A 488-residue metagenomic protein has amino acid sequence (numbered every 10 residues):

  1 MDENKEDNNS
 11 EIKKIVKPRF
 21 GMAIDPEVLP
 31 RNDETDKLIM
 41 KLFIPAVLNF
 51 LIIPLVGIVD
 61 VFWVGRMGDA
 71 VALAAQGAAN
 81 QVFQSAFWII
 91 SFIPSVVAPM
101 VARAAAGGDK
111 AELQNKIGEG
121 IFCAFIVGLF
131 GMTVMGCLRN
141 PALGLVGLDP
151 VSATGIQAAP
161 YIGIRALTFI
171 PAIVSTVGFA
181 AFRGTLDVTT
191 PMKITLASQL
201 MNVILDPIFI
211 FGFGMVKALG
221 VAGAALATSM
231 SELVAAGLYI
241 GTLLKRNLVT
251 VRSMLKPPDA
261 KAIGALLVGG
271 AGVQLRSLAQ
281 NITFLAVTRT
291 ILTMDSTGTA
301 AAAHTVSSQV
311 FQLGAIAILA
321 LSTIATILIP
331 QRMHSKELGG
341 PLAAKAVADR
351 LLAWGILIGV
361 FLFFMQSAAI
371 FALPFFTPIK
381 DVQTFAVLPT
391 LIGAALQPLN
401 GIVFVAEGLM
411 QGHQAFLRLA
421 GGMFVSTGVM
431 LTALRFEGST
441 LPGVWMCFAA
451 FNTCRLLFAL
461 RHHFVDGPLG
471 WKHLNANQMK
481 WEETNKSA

Functional and structural regions predicted by a protein language model:
D2-F43, V101-I170, V216-A271, I329-L396 (+1 more regions): Short alpha-helical transmembrane segments in multi-pass integral membrane proteins
P30-F62, R66-M67, Q81-M100, F125-M132 (+5 more regions): N-terminal transmembrane alpha-helices
K41-D60, I164, S175, S198 (+5 more regions): Transmembrane helical elements of multi-pass membrane transporters/channels
A46, F50, V61-F62, P99 (+15 more regions): Transmembrane alpha-helix boundary and packing residues in multipass membrane permease domains and related
L51-A75, L143-S152, I208-L219, Q274 (+3 more regions): Helix-terminus/linker motif at the lipid-water interface of multi-pass membrane proteins
G65, A102, R183, P191 (+6 more regions): Helix-capping/transition residues at the boundaries of transmembrane alpha-helices and the short helical linkers
L73-T133, S175-P191, A301-I370, G401-Q414 (+1 more regions): Small-residue-rich hydrophobic transmembrane alpha-helices
S91-S95, I164-G184, P191-N202, A224-I240 (+4 more regions): Short runs within selected transmembrane alpha-helices of multi-pass transporters and secretion channels
